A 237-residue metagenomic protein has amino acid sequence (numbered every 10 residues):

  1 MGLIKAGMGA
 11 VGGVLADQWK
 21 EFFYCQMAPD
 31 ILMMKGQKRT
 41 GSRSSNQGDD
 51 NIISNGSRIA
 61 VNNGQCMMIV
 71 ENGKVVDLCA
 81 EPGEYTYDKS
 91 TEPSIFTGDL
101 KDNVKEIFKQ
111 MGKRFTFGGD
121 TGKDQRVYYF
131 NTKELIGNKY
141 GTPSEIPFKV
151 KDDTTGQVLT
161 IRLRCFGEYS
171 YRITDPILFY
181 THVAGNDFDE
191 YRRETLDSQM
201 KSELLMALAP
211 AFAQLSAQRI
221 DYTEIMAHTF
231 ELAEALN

Functional and structural regions predicted by a protein language model:
M1-N237: N-terminal hydrophobic membrane-entry segments
